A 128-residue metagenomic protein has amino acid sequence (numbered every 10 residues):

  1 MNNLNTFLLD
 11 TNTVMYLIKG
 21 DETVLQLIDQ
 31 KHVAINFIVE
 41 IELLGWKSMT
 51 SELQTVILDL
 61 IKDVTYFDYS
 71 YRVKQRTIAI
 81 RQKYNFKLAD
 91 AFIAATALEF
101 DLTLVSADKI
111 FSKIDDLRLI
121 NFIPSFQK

Functional and structural regions predicted by a protein language model:
M1-D21, I35, E99: Metal-dependent nucleic-acid phosphoesterase active-site entry motif
M1-N5, D101-K128: Acidic, PIN/NYN-like endoribonuclease modules and their adjacent C-terminal/linker elements
L8-L9, E22-S48, T65-Y69: PIN/NYN-family metal-dependent endoribonuclease catalytic core
L9-D10, I35-N36, F86-K87, D108 (+1 more regions): Histidine- and aromatic-rich ligand-binding microenvironments
T11, Y71, D90-A91: Conserved glycosyltransferase catalytic-site signature
V14-T23, I38-V56, I78-Q82: A short secondary-structure junction motif
K62-K83: Acidic catalytic patch
L88-T103: Acidic, metal-associated active-site segment
